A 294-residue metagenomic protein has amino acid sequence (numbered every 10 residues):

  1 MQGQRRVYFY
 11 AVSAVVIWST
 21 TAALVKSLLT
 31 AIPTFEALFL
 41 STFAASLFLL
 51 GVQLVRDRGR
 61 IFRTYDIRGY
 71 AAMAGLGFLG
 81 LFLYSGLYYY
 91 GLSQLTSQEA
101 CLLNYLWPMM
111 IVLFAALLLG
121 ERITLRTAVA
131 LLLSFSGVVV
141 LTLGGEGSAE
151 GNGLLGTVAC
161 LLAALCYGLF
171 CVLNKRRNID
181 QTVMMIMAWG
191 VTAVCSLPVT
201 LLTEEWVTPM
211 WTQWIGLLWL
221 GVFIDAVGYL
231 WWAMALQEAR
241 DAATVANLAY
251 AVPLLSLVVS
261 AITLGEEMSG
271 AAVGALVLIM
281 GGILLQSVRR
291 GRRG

Functional and structural regions predicted by a protein language model:
M1-S41, E146-R176, V194-P198, V259 (+1 more regions): Glycine-/small-residue-enriched transmembrane alpha-helix faces in small-molecule transporters and effluxers
G3-Y8, A31-F39, T64-Y70, L143-A164 (+2 more regions): Juxtamembrane helix-entry segments on the extracytoplasmic side of multipass membrane proteins
A14-V15, L38-L40, A100-L106, N174-A193 (+1 more regions): Helix-helix packing/entry segments at the starts of transmembrane helices
I17, T21-A22, D57-Q98, L103 (+2 more regions): Specific transmembrane alpha-helical segments of multi-pass solute transporters/efflux pumps, especially DMT/EamA
T21, A44-F48, L103-L117, L132-L133 (+3 more regions): Alpha-helical transmembrane segments of compact multi-pass small-molecule transporters, enriched in specific families
L28, A37, S41, G91 (+6 more regions): Hydrophobic/aromatic residues within transmembrane alpha-helices of multi-pass small-molecule transporters
A31-L83, M110-I111, L165-F170, I186-T203 (+2 more regions): Transmembrane alpha-helices of multi-pass small-molecule transport proteins
L49, F114, I123-G145, A164 (+3 more regions): Hydrophobic transmembrane alpha-helices of multi-pass small-molecule transport proteins
